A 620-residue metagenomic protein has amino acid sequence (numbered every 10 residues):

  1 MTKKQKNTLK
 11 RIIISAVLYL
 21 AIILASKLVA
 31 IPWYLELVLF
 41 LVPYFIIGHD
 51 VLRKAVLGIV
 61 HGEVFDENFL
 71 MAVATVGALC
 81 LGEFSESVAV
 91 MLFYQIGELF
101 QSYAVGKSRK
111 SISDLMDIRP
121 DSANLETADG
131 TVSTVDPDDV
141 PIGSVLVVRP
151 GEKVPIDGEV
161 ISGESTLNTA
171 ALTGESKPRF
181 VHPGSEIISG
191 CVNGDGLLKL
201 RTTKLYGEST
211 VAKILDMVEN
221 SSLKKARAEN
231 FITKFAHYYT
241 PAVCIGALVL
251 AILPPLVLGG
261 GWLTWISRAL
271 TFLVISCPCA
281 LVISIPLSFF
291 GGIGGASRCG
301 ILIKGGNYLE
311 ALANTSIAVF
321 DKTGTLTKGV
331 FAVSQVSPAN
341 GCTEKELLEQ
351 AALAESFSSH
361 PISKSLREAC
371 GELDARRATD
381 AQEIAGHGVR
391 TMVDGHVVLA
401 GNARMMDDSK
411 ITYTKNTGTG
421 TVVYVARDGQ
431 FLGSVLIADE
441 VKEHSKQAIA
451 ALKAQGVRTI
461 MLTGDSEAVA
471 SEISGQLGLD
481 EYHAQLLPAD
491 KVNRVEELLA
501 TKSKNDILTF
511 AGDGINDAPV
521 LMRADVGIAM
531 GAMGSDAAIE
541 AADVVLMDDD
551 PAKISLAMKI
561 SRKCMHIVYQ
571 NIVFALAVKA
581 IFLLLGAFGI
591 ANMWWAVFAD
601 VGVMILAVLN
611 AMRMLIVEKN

Functional and structural regions predicted by a protein language model:
M1-A16, Y239: N-terminal membrane topogenic signal
S15-V17, N230-G259, R268-F289, Y569-F598: Bilayer-spanning, highly hydrophobic alpha-helical transmembrane segments
I22-I23, L39-E126, D139-L146, K153 (+5 more regions): Actuator/coupling domain of P-type ATPases
V56-F65, F100-S113, L287-G306, M612-N620: Juxtamembrane helix-loop transition segments at the membrane interface in multi-pass membrane proteins
V60, A72, L172, F231 (+3 more regions): Conserved catalytic phosphorylation-site environment of P-type ATPases
R149, V333-V457, E467, Q476-V495: P-type ATPase nucleotide-binding
V393-G395, G420-T421, R427-Q570: Conserved ATP-binding TGD loop and adjacent catalytic N/P-domain core of P-type ATPases
K502-N505, A542, M547-N620: Membrane-embedded transport module
